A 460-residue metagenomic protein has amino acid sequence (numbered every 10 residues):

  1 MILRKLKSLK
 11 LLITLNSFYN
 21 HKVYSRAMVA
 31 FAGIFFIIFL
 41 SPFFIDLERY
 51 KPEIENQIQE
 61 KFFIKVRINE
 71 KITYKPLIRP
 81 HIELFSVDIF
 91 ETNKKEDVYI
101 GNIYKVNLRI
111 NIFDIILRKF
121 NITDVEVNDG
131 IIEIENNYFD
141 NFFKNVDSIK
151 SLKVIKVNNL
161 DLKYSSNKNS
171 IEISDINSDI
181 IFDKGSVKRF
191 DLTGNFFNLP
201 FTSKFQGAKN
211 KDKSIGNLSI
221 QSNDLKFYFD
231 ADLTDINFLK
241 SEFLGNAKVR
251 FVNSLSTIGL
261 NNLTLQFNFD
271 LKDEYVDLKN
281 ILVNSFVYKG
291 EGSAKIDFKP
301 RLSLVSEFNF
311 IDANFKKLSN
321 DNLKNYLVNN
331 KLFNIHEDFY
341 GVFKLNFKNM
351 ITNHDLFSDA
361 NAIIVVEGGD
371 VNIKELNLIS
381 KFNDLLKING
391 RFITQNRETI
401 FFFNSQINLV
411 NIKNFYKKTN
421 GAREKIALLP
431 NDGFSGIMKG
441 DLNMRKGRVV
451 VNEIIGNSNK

Functional and structural regions predicted by a protein language model:
M1-L6: N-terminal intrinsically disordered, acidic low-complexity segments at the extreme N-terminus
S8-I13: Membrane-proximal N-terminal segments immediately preceding the first transmembrane helix
T14-Y19, Y24, L47-E48, P52 (+8 more regions): Membrane-proximal interfacial segments on either side of biological membranes
R26-S41: Hydrophobic membrane-insertion alpha-helices, especially the h-region of bacterial N-terminal signal peptides
P42-F44, N93-E96, S165-N167: A generic structural signal for short coil/turn motifs at secondary-structure boundaries
L77-I110: Extracytoplasmic/periplasmic/luminal assembly and interaction segments in envelope/secretory/respiratory proteins
